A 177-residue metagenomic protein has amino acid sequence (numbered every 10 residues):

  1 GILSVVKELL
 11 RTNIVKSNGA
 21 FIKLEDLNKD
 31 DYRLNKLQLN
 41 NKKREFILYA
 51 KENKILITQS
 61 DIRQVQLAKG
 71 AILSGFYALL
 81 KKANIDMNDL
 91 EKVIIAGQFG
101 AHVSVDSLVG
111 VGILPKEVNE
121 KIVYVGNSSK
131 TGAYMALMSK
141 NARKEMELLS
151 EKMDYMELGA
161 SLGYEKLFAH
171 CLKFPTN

Functional and structural regions predicted by a protein language model:
G1-N177: Helical "lid/coupling" subdomains associated with nucleotide-phosphate turnover
